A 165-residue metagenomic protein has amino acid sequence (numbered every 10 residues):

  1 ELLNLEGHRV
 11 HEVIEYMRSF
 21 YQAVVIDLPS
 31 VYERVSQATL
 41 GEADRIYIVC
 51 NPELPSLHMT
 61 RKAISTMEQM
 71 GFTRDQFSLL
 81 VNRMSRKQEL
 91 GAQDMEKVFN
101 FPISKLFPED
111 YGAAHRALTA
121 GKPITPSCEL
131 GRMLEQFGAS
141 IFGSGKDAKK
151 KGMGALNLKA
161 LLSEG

Functional and structural regions predicted by a protein language model:
E1, S30, E53-L54, R83-Q88 (+1 more regions): Conserved nucleotide-binding/hydrolysis micro-motifs of P-loop NTPases
E1-S19, Y111-I124: P-loop/Walker-type NTP enzyme "switch/lid" segment
Y16-Q22, V31-L54: Inter-motif core of Ras-like GTPase G domains
I26, I48, L79-V81: Structural beta-sheet core signal
E42-A43, T73, V98-P102: Short, structured coil segments at secondary-structure junctions
L57-Q76: Conserved C-terminal guanine-recognition region of P-loop GTPase G domains, centered on the G4
R83, E96-I124, L134: Beta-strand-loop-alpha "switch" segments that mediate conformational coupling across diverse proteins
T119-G165: NTP-binding/hydrolysis catalytic cores, primarily Walker-type P-loop NTPases
